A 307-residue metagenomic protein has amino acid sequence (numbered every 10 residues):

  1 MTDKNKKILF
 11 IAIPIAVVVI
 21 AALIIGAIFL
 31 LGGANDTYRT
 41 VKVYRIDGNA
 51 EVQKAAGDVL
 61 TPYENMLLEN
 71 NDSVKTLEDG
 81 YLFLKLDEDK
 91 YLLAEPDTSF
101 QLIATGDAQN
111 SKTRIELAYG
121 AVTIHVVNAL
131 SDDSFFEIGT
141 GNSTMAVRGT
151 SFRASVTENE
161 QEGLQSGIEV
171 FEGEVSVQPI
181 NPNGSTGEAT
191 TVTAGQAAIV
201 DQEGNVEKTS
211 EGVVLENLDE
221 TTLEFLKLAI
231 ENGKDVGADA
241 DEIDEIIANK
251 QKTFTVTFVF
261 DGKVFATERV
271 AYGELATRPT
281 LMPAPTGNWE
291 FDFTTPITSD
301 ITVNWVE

Functional and structural regions predicted by a protein language model:
M1-Y38, P62-Y63, D107-S111, R153-E169 (+1 more regions): C-terminal interaction modules
L9-I13, G26-K75, F83-K85: N-terminal domain-start segments of secreted/luminal proteins
N35, A94-Q101, A146-E160: Conserved short histidine dyad/triad with adjacent acidic residue
V43, G48, F254-F260: A short, amphipathic beta-strand motif
N49-A55, Q178, T280-P285: Short beta-strand segments and strand-loop junctions that repeat across beta-rich extracellular domains
D58, Y63-N70, L92-L93, F135-M145 (+1 more regions): Short acidic-glycine-tyrosine-enriched beta hairpin
L68-M145, I168-V177: Short, small-residue-rich packing micro-motifs
Y272-E307: Surface-exposed interfaces of beta-sheet-rich extracellular modules
